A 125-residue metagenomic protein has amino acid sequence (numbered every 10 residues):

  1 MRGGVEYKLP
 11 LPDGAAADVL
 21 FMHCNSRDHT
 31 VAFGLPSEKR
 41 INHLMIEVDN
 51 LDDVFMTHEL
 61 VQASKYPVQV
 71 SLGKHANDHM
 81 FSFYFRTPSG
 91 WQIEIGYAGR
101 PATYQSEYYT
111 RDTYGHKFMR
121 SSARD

Functional and structural regions predicted by a protein language model:
M1-D28: Core segments of cupin and vicinal oxygen chelate
V5-K8, A32-L35, M56: A short secondary-structure junction signal
A16, H29-F33, G73: Intrinsic, low-complexity N-terminal interaction/targeting segments
D18-L20, N42, H79-F83: Short beta-strand micro-motifs in enzyme catalytic cores
H23, G34, R86: Residue-level detector of conserved, well-ordered beta-strand and adjacent loop positions that form binding/recognition
D28-L35, R120-R124: Short N-terminal helix-initiation segments at or just after the protein's N-terminus
E38-K39: Long C-terminal interaction/binding lobes of large macromolecular proteins
I46-Q92, Y97-T110, Y114-D125: Vicinal oxygen chelate
